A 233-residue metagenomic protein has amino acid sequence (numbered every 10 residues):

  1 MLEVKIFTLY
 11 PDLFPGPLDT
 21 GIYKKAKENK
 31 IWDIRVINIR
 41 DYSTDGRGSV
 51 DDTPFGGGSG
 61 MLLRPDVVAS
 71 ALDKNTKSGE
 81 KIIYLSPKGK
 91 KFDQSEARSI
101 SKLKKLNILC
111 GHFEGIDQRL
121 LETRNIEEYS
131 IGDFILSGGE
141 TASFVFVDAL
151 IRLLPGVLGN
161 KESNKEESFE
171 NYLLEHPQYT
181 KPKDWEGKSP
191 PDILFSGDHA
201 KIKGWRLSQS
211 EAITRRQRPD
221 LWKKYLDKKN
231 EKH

Functional and structural regions predicted by a protein language model:
E3-D41: Glycine-rich, flexible N-terminal cofactor/catalytic loop recognition
K5-F7, R35-I37, I83, L106-I108 (+1 more regions): Hydrophobic/aromatic beta-strand patches that form the interior of the parallel beta-sheet core in alpha/beta enzyme
Y10, G58, G111, D198: Conserved RecA-like P-loop NTPase ATPase core
S43-T44, D51, F55-D66: A short aromatic-anchored loop/beta-hairpin motif
L62-H112, D117-Q118: S-adenosyl-L-methionine/SAH cofactor-binding core of RNA-modifying enzymes
L120-F169: Structured adenosyl-cofactor binding patch, chiefly the S-adenosyl-L-methionine
F169-L226: Long, charged alpha-helical interface segments
